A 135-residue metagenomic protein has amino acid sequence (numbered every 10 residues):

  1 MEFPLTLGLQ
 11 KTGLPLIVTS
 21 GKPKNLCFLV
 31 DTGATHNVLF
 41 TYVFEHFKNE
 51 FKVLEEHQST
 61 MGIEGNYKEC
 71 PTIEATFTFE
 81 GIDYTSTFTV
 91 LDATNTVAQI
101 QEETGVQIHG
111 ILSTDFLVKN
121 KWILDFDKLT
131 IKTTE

Functional and structural regions predicted by a protein language model:
M1-E135: Pepsin/retropepsin-fold aspartyl endopeptidases
